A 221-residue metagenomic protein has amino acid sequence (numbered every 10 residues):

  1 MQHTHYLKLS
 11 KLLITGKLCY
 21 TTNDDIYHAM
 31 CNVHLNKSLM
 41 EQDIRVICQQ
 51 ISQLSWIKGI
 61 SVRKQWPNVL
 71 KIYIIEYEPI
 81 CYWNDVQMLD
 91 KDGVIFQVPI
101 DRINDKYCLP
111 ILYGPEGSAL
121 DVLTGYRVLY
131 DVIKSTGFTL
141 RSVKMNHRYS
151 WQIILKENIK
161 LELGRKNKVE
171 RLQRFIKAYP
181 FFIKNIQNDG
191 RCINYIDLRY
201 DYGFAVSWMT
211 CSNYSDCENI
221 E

Functional and structural regions predicted by a protein language model:
M1-L13, T21-L39, I44-Q49, Q53 (+1 more regions): Charged, solvent-exposed interaction patches on well-folded alpha/beta domains that mediate macromolecular contacts
